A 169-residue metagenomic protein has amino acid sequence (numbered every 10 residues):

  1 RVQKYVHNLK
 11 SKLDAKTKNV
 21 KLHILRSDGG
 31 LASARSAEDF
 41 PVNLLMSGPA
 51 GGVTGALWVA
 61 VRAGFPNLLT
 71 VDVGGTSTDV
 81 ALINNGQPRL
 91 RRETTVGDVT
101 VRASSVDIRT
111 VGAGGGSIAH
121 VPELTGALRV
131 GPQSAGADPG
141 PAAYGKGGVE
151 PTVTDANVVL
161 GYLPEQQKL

Functional and structural regions predicted by a protein language model:
R1-L169: N-terminally biased helix-coil "hinge/interface" segments that flank
